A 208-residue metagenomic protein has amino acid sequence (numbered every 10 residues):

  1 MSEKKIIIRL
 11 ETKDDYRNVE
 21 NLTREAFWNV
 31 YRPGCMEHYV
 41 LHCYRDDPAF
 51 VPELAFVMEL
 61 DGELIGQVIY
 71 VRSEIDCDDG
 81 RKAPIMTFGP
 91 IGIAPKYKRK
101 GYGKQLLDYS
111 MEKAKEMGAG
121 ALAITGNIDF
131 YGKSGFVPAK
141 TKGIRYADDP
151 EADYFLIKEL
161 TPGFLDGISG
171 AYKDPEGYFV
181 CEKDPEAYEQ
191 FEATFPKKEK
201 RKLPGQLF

Functional and structural regions predicted by a protein language model:
I7-V19: A short beta-loop-alpha structural element at the N-terminal edge of CoA-dependent acyl/N-acetyltransferase catalytic
E20, F27-I69, E74: Active-site rim helix/loop that mediates acceptor-substrate recognition in acyltransferases
L54, M58, G89-G92, A119-T125: Internal, conserved structured core segments that host functional sites
E63, R81, A94-Q105, M117 (+1 more regions): Conserved glycine-rich acetyl-CoA-binding loop
S73-F88, K98: A conserved beta-turn-beta hairpin within the catalytic core of GNAT-like acetyltransferases that forms part
F88, I93, R99-E112, I124: Conserved acetyl-CoA-binding loop-helix of GNAT-fold acetyltransferases
E116-A119, G126-P150: Conserved active-site alpha-helix within GNAT-family acetyltransferase domains
F164-F208: Acidic/histidine-enriched, glycine/proline-rich intrinsically disordered or flexible terminal extensions
